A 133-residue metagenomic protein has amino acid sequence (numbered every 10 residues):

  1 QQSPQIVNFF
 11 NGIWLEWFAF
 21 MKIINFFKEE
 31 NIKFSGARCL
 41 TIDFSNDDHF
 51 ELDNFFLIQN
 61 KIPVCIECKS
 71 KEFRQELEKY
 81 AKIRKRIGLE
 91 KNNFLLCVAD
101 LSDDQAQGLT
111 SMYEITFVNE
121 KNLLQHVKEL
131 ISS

Functional and structural regions predicted by a protein language model:
Q1-S133: Intrinsically disordered, low-complexity Ser/Thr/Pro/Gly-rich regulatory segments
